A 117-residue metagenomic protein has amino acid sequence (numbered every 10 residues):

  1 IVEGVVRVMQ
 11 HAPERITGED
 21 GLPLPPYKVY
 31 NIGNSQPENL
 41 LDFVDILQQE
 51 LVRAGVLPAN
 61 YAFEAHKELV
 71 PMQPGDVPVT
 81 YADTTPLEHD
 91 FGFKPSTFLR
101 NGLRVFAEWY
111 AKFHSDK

Functional and structural regions predicted by a protein language model:
V2-K117: C-terminal substrate-binding subdomain of Rossmann-fold SDR/epimerase-dehydratase oxidoreductases
